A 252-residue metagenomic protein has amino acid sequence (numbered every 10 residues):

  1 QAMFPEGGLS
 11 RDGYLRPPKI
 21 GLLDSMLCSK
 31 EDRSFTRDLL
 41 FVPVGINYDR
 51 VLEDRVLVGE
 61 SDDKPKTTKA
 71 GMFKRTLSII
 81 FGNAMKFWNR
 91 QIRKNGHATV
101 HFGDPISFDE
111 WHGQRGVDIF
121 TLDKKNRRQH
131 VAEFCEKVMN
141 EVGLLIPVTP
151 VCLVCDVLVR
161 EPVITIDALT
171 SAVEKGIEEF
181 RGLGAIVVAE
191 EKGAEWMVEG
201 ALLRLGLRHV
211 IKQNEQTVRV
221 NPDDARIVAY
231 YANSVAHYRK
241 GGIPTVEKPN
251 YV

Functional and structural regions predicted by a protein language model:
Q1-V252: Membrane-interfacial terminal anchoring regions of lipid-handling membrane enzymes
